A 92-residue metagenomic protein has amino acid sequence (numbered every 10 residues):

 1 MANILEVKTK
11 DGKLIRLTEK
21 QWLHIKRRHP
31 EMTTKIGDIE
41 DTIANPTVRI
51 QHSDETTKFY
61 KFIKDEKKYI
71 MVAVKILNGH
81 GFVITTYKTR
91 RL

Functional and structural regions predicted by a protein language model:
M1-L92: Ribonuclease/tRNase effector modules and their secretory precursors
